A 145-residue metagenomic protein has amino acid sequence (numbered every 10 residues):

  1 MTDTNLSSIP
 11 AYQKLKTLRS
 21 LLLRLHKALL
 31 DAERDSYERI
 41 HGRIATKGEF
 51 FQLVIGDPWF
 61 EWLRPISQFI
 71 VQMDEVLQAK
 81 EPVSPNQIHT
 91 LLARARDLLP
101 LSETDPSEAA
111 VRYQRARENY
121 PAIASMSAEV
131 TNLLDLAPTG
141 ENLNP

Functional and structural regions predicted by a protein language model:
M1-P145: Surface-exposed peri-terminal alpha-helical interaction modules
